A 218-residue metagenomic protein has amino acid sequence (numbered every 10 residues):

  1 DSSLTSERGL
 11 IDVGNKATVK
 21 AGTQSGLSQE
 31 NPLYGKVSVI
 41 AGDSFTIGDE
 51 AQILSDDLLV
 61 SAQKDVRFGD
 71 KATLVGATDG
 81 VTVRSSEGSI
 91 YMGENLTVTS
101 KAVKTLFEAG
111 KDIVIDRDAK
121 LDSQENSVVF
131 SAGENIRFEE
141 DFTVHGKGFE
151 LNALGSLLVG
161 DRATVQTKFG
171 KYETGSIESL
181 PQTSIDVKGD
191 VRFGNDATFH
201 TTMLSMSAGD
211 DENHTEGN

Functional and structural regions predicted by a protein language model:
S3-T5, G9-V13, T18-K20, Q24-L27 (+25 more regions): Extracellular beta-strand scaffolds
